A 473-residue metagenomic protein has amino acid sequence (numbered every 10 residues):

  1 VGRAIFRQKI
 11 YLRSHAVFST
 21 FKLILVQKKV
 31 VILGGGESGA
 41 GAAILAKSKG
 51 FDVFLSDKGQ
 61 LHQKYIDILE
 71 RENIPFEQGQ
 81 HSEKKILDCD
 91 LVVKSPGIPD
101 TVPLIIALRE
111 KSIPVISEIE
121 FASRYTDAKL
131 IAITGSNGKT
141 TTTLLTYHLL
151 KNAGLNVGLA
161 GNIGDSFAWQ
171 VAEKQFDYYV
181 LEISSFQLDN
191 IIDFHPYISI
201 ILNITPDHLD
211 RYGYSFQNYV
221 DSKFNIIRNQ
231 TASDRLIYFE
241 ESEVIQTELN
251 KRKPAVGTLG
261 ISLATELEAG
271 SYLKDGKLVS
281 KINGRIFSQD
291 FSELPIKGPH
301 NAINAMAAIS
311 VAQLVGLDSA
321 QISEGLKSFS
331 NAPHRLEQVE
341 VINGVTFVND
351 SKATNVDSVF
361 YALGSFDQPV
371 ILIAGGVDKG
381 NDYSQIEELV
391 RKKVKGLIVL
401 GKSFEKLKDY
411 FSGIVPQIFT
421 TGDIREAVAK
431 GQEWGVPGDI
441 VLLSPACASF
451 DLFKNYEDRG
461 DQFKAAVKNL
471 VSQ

Functional and structural regions predicted by a protein language model:
V1-L23: N-terminal amphipathic/basic-hydrophobic helices that include classical n-h-c signal peptides and signal-anchor
V17-S117, F121, L317-A320, D409 (+1 more regions): N-terminal leader/targeting and accessory segments in enzymes
F21-K22, K28-K29, K47-S48, E83-L87 (+4 more regions): Phosphate-binding loop of NTP-binding sites
F21-K29, G39-K49, Q289-K395: Nucleotide phosphate-binding/pyrophosphate-handling subdomain across enzymes that bind or process nucleotide phosphates
G36, G59, I163, S242 (+1 more regions): Residues in the short beta-alpha loop(s) of Rossmann-like NAD(P)-binding domains
D52-K58, I237-E240, I373-A374, K395-K402: Short internal beta-strands
Y65-I66, S384-D439: C-terminal helical cap/extension that packs against the catalytic core of soluble nucleotide-cofactor enzymes
E77-Q80, I116-E120, P254-L273, S323-K327 (+2 more regions): Beta-strand->loop->alpha-helix junctions that form or flank phosphate-binding loops in nucleotide-handling enzymes
